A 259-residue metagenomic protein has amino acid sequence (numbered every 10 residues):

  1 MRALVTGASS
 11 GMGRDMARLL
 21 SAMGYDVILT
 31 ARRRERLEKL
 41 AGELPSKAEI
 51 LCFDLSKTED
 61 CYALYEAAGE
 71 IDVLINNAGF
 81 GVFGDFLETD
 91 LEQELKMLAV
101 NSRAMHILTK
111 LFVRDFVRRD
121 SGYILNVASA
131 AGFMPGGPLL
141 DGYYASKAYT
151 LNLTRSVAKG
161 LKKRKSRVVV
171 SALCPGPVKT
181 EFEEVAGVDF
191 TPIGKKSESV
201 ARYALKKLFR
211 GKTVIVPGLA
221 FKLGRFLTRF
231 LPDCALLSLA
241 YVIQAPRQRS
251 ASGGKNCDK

Functional and structural regions predicted by a protein language model:
S9-S10: Conserved glycine-rich cofactor-binding loop
M23-K39: Conserved glycine-rich Rossmann-like NAD(P)H-binding loop of the short-chain dehydrogenase/reductase
A78-V82: Conserved NAD(P)H cofactor-binding loop of Rossmann-fold oxidoreductase domains
D85-F86, Q93-K96: Substrate-binding pocket helix/loop in short-chain dehydrogenase/reductase
T109, S146: Active-site helix of classical SDR
S129: Residue(s) in the substrate-gating loop at a strand-loop-helix junction that position the organic substrate next
A172, D189-R225: C-terminal helical subdomain
